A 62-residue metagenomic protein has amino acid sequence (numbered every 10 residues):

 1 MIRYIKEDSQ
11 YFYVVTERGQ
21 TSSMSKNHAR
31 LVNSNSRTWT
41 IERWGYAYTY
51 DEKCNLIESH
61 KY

Functional and structural regions predicted by a protein language model:
M1-E7, F12-V14, N35-T49: Short beta-strand elements that form the blades of beta-propeller/WD-repeat-like and other beta-sheet-rich scaffold
Y11-N27, T49-K61: Surface-exposed loop/turn elements that mediate protein-protein interactions on large endomembrane-trafficking
N27-V32, S36: Structured surface patches comprising rigid loops and adjacent beta-strands/short helices at the edges of well-ordered
